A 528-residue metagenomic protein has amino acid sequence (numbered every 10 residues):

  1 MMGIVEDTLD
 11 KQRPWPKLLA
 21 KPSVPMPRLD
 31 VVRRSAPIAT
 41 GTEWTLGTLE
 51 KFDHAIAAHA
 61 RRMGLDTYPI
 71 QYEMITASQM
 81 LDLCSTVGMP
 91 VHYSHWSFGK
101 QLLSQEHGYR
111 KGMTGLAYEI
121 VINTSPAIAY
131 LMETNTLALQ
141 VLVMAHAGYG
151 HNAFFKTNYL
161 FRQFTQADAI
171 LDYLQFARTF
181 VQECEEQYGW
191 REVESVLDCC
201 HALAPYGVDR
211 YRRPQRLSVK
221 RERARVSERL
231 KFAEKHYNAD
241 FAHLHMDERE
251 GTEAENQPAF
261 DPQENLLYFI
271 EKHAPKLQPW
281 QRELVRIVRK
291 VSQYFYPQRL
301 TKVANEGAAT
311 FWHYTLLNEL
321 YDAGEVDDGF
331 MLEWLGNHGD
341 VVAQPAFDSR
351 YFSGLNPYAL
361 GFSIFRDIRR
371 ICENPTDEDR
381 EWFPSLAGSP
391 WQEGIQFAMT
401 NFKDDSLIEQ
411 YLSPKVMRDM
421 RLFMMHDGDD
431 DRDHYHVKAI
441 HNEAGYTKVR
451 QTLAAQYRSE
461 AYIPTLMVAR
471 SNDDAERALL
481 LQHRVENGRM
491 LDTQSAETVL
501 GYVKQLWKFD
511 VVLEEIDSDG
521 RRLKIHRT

Functional and structural regions predicted by a protein language model:
G3-V5, L9, R28-V32, A39 (+3 more regions): Auxiliary, metal-adjacent structural segments of Zn-dependent hydrolase domains
P126-V143, F295-T301: Short pre-active-site segment immediately N-terminal to the catalytic Zn-binding motif
A127, M132-T134, A138, F154 (+1 more regions): Non-catalytic terminal regions of proteins
H146: Catalytic cores of soluble, metal-dependent hydrolases
N152-L217, R221, R225, E306-E325 (+1 more regions): Post-HExxH zinc-binding segment in Zn-dependent metallohydrolases
A202, V208-E271: Extended catalytic-interface subdomain
E253-F362: Long, internal scaffold/assembly segments composed of regular secondary structure
